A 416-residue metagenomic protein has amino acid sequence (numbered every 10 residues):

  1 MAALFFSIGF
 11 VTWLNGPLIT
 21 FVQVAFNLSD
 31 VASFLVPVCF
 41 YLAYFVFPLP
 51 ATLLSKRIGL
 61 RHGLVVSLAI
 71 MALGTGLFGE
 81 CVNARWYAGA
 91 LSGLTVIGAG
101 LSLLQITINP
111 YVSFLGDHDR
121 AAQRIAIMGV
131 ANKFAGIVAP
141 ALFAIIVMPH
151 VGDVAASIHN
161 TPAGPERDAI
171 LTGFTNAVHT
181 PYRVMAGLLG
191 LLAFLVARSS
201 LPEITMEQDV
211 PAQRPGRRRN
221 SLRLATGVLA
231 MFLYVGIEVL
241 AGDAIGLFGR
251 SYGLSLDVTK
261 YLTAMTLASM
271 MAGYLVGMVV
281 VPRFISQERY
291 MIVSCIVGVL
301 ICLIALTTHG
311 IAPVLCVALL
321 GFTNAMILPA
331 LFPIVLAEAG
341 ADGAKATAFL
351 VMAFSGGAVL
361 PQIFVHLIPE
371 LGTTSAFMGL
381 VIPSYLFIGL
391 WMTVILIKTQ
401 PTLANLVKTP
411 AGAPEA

Functional and structural regions predicted by a protein language model:
N15-I19, P140, A144-M148, R217-A264: Extracytoplasmic gate region of multi-pass secondary transporters
L35-L53, A264-G277, G356: Central cavity-lining transmembrane alpha-helices of secondary-active solute carriers, predominantly the Major
F47-L60, G273-S286, I368: Helix-to-loop junctions at the C-terminal end of transmembrane segments in multipass secondary transporters
A69-A84, I296-H309: C-terminal ends and interior cores of transmembrane alpha-helices in multi-pass membrane transporters/permeases
Y87-L104, A312-I327: Hydrophobic core of transmembrane alpha-helices in multi-pass small-molecule transporters, especially MFS/SLC-type
L103-D117, A325-G340: Intracellular juxtamembrane helix-capping segments at the cytosolic ends of symmetry-related transmembrane helices
R120-V154, A348-P361: Glycine-rich segments within core transmembrane alpha-helices of 12-TM secondary carriers
